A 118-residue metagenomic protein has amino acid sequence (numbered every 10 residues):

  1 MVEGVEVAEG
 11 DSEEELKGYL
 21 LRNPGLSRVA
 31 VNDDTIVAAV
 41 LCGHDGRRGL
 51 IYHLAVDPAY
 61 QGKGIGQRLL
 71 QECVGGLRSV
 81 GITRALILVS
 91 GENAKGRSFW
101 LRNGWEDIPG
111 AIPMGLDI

Functional and structural regions predicted by a protein language model:
M1-L20, G25: Conserved GNAT-fold acetyl-CoA-binding loop/helix
K17-V29, A38, L50: A short helix-loop-beta-strand connector motif used in the catalytic cores of GNAT acetyltransferases and, in some
D33-A39, G49, K95: Glycine-rich phosphate/pyrophosphate-binding loop shared by adenosine-nucleotide-utilizing enzymes
G43-Y52, Q61, D107-A111: A conserved beta-turn-beta hairpin within the catalytic core of GNAT-like acetyltransferases that forms part
V56, G62-G75, S98, R102: Conserved acetyl-CoA-binding loop-helix of GNAT-fold acetyltransferases
L70, L77-V89: Conserved GNAT acetyl-CoA-binding A-motif
I87-G96, G115-I118: Conserved beta-strand-loop-alpha-helix junction that forms the acyl-donor binding cleft
